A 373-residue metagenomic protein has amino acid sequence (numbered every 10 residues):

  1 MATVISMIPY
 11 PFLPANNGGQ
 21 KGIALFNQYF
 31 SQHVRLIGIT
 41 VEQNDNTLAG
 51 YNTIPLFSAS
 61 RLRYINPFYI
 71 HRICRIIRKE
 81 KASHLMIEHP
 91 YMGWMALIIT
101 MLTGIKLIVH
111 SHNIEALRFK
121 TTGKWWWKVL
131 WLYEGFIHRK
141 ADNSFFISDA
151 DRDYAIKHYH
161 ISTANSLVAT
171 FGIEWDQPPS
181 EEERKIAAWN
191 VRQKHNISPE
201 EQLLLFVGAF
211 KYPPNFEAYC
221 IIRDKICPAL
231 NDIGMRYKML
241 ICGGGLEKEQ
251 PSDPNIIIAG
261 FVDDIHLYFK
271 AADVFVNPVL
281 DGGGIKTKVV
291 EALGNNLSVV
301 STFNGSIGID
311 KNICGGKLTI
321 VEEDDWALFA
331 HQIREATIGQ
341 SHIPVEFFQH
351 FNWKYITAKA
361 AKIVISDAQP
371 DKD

Functional and structural regions predicted by a protein language model:
M1-N46, E80: N-terminal subdomain of nucleotide-sugar transferases
I5, T100-F119: Active-site proximal beta-strand in glycosyltransferases
G22-I23, Q28, I173-S252, I258 (+3 more regions): Conserved catalytic-core segment of nucleotide-activated headgroup transferases in glycan assembly
H71-R75, M101, W125-I147: Membrane-proximal helix-turn-helix segments that form the acceptor-binding/catalytic region of lipid-linked
A150, A169-G172: Carbohydrate-associated surface elements
L267-G284, L297: Acidic donor-binding loop of glycosyltransferase active sites
K288-E291, S298-F303: Short hydrophobic beta-strand element within catalytic cores of glycosyltransferases and related nucleotide-activated
I338-D367: A charged, aromatic-enriched C-terminal amphipathic alpha-helix characteristic of glycosyltransferases across folds
